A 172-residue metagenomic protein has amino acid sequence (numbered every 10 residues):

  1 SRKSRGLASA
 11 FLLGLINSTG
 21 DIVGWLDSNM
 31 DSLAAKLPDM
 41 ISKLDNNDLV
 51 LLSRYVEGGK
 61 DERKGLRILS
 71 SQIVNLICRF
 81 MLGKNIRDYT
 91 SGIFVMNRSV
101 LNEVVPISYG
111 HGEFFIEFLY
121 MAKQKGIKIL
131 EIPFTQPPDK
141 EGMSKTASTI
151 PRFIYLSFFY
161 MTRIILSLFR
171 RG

Functional and structural regions predicted by a protein language model:
R2-N17, I22, A35-G112, P138-F158: Acceptor/aglycone-binding surface of glycosyltransferases and processive sugar-polymer synthases
M30-S32: Acidic metal-phosphate-binding loop of nucleotide-sugar-dependent transferases
K84-N85, I107-G110, L119-P137: Catalytic donor-sugar/metal-binding loop of nucleotide-sugar-dependent glycosyltransferases
V95, L101-E103, Y120, E131 (+1 more regions): Short linear elements at protein peripheries
I116: DNA-recognition element of transcription regulators
L156-G172: Terminal low-complexity segments of carbohydrate-biosynthetic enzymes
